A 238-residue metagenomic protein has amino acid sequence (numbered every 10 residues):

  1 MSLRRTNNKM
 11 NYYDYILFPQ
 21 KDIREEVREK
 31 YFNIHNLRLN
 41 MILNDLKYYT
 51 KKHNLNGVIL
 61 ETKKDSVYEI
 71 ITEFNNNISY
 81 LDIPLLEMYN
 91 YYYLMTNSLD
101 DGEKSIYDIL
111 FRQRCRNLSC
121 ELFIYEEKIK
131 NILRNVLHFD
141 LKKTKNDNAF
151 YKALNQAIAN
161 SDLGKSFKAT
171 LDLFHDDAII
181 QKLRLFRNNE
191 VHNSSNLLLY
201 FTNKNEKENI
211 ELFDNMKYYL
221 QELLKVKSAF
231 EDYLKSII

Functional and structural regions predicted by a protein language model:
S2-N76, S105-Q113, N131-I238: Acidic, Ser/Thr/Gly/Pro-rich intrinsically disordered interaction regions
Y80-K142: Amphipathic alpha-helical interface elements
